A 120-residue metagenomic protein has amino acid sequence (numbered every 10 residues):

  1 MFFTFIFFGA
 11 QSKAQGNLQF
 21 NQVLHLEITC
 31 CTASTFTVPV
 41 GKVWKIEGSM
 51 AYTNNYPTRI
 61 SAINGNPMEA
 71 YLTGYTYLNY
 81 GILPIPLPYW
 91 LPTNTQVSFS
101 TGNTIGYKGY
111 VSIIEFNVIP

Functional and structural regions predicted by a protein language model:
M1-F8: Bacterial N-terminal signal peptides
F7, S61-N64, L83: Residues marking helix boundaries in flexible regions
F8-A14: Sec/Tat signal peptide C-region and signal peptidase I cleavage site
Q15-E69, Y110, E115-V118: Beta-rich globular "head" domains
C30-S34, M68-Y89: Short, solvent-exposed S/T- and G/P-enriched segments that are highly enriched in secreted/extracellular and lumenal
K42-W44, I85, I105: Extended hydrophobic/Leu-rich segments
P88-I105: Noncatalytic modules at the cell exterior or secretory-pathway interfaces, chiefly beta-strand-rich lectin/adhesion
